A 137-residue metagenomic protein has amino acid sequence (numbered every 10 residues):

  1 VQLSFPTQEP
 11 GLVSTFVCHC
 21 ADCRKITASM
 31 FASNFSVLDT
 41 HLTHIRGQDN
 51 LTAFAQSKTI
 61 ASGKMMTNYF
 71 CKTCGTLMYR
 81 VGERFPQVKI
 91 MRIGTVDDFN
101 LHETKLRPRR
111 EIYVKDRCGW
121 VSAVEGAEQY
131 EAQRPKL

Functional and structural regions predicted by a protein language model:
Q2-L137: A short Gly-Trp-Pro
